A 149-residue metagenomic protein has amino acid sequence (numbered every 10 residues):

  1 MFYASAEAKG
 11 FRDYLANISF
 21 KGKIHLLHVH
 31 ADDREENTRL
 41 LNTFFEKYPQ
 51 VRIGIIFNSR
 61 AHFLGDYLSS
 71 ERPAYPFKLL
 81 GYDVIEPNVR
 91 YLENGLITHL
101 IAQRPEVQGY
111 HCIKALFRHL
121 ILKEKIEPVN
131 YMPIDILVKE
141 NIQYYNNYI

Functional and structural regions predicted by a protein language model:
F2-G22, F63-L64: Short, solvent-exposed amphipathic alpha-helices that sit in or adjacent to ligand/effector-binding or catalytic
F11, V29-P87: Hydrophobic alpha-helical
Y14-G22, R34, E46, N146: Inter-domain helical "communication" segments and dimerization helices that couple sensory or membrane-embedded modules
S19-K21, A74, N94-G95: Short, well-ordered coil/turn elements that cap or connect secondary structure elements
G22-I24, F77, T98: A structural micro-motif
E86-L96: Glycine-rich, charge-decorated loop segments at or immediately adjacent to ligand/cofactor-binding or catalytic sites
N94-E106: Short beta-strand elements at the ligand-binding edges of bilobed clamshell
R104-I149: Hinge/cleft segment of the Venus flytrap/periplasmic-binding protein
